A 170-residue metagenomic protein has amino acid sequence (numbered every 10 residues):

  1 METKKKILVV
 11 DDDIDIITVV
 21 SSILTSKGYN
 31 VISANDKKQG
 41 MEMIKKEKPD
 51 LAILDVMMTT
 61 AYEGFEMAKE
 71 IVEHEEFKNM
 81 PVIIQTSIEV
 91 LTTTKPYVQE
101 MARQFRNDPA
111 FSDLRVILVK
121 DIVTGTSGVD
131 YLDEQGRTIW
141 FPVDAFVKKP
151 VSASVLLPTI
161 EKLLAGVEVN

Functional and structural regions predicted by a protein language model:
V10-D11, A34, A52: Conserved sequence signature across two-component system core domains
D13-I17, A153: Short acidic/polar segment at the start of the alpha1 helix of CheY-like receiver
T18-S26: Charged docking surfaces used in two-component/phosphorelay signaling
G28-N35, M43: Short hydrophobic/Thr-rich beta-strand motif most characteristic of the beta2 strand and flanking loop of CheY-like
E42, E63-K78, Y97-V119: Short amphipathic alpha-helix used as the core "switch/output" element in two-component signaling
K48-L54, M58: Active-site beta3 strand of CheY-like receiver
A110-D133, P142, V151-I160: C-terminal output helix
